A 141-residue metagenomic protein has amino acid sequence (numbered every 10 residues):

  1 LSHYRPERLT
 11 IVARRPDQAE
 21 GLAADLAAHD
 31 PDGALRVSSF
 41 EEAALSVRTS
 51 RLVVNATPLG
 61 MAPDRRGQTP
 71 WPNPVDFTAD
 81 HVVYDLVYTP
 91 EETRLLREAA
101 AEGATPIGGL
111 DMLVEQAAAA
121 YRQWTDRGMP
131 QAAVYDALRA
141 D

Functional and structural regions predicted by a protein language model:
L1, A19-A23, L95, A99: Hydrophobic packing residues within well-ordered alpha-helices of enzyme cores
L1-S2, R51-A56, L113-R122: Active-site-proximal catalytic alpha-helix in oxidoreductases
S2-R8, E102-T105: Conserved S-adenosyl-L-methionine
Y4-D30: NAD(P)-binding Rossmann-fold cofactor-contacting core
A19-L22, R65, Q116-A119: Short, charged, surface-exposed secondary-structure boundary motifs
A27-D30, N55-A56, W124-R127: Short, hinge-like loop/turn segments at secondary-structure boundaries
D32-P106: Rossmann-like adenosine-cofactor binding region
V82, L86-D141: Adenosine-phosphate binding glycine-rich loop
